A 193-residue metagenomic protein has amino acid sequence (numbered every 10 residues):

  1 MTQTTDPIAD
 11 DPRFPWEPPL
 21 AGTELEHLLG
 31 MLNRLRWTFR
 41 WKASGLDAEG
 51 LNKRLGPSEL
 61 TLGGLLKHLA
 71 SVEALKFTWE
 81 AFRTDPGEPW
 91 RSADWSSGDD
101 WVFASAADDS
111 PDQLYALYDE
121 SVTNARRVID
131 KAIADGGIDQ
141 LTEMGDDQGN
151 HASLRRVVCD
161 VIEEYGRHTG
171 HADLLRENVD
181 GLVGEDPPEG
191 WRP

Functional and structural regions predicted by a protein language model:
T2-E17, L25-D100, T142-P193: Short, contiguous alpha-helical
A21: Conserved FAD/dinucleotide-binding core of flavoprotein oxidoreductases
G98-Q140, S153-G166: Acidic/histidine-rich alpha-helical segments that form the ligand environment of transition-metal centers
